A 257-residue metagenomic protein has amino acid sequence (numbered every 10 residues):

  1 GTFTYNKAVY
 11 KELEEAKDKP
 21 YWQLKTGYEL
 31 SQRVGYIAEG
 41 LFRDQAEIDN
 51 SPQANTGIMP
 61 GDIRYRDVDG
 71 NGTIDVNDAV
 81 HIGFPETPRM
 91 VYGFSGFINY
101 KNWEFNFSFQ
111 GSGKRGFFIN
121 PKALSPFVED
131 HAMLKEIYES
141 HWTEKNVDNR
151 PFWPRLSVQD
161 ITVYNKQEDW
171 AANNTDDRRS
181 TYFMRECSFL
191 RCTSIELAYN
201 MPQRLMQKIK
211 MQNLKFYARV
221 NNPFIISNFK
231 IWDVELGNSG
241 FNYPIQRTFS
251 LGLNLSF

Functional and structural regions predicted by a protein language model:
T2-E86, P126-V128, A132-I161: Conserved small-residue
F3, F94, Y100, F105-F107 (+3 more regions): Transmembrane beta-strands of outer-membrane beta-barrel proteins
F3-V9, Y100-N102, G111-R115, S194 (+3 more regions): Transmembrane beta-strands of outer-membrane beta-barrel pores
K11-A16, F118-L124, N228-V234: Outer-membrane beta-barrel translocator domains and adjoining extracellular loop/strand segments of Gram-negative
A79-I82, S180-M184, L236-F241: Extracellular loop and loop/strand-boundary signature of outer-membrane beta-barrel proteins
P88-Y92, S188-T193, I245-F249: Residues that define the transmembrane beta-barrel architecture of outer-membrane proteins
K114-K210, L214-K215: Extracytoplasmic gating/loop element in the C-terminal half of outer-membrane beta-barrel translocons and assembly
Y199, I245-F257: Outer-membrane beta-barrel "beta-signal"
